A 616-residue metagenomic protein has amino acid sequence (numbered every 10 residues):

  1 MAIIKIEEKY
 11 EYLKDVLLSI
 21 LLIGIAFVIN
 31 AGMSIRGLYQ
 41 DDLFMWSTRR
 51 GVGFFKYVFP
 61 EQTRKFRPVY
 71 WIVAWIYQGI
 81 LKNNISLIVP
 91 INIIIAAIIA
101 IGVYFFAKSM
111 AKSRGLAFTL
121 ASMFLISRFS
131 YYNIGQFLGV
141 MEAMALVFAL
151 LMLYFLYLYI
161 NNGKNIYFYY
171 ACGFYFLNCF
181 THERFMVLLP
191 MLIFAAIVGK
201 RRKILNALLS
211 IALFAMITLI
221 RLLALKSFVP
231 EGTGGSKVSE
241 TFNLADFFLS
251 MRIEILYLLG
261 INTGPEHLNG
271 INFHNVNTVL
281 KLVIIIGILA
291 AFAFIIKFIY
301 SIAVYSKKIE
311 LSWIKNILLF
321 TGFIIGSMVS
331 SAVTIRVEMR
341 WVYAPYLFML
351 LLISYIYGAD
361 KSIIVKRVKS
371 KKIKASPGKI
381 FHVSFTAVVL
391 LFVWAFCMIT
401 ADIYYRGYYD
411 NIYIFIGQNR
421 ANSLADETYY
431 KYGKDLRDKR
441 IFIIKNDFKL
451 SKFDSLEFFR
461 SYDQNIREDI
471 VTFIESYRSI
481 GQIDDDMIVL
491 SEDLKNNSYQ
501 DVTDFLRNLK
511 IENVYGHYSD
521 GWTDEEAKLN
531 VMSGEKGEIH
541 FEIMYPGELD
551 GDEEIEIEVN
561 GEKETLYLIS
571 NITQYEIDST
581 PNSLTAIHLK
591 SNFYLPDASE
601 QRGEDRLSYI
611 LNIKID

Functional and structural regions predicted by a protein language model:
I6, V187-A215: Perimembrane helix-loop-helix junctions
Q40-D42, W46-G79, F214, L222-F298 (+2 more regions): Membrane-lumen/periplasm interface segments of multi-pass, membrane-embedded glycan/lipid transferases
P90-A111, L151-F155, A293-I296: Transmembrane-helix motifs of polytopic, lipid-linked glycan transferases
V103-F129, L146-V147: Transmembrane-helix signature of polytopic, membrane-embedded enzymes that assemble or transfer cell-envelope glycans
A107, V388-I466, R507-N508: Membrane-embedded, lumen/periplasm-facing catalytic core of multi-pass transferases that use lipid-linked donors
M144, A149-F168, N178: Membrane-interface transmembrane helices that cradle and orient dolichyl/undecaprenyl
Y167-H182, L189-L192: Membrane-interface alpha helices of multi-pass inner-membrane proteins
I211, W313, D360-D402: Signature aromatic-anchored transmembrane alpha helix within multi-pass, membrane-resident enzymes that catalyze glycan
